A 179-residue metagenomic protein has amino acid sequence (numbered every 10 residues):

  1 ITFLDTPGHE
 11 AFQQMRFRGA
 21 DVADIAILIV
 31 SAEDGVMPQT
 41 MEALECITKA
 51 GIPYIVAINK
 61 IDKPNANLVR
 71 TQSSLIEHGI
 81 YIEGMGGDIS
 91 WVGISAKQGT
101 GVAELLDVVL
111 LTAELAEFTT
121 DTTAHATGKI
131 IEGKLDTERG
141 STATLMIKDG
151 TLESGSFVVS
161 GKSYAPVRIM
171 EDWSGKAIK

Functional and structural regions predicted by a protein language model:
I1-M15, A32: Switch II (G3) loop of P-loop NTPases
F3-D5, I27, I47, Y54 (+6 more regions): Residue-level signature of catalytic and energy-coupling elements of molecular machines, predominantly ATP/GTP-dependent
L4-P7, V30, A57-N59, I94 (+2 more regions): Generic beta-strand/beta-sheet core signal
E10-A11, D21-M41, T48-V69, T142: Conserved Switch II/interswitch segment of TRAFAC-class P-loop GTPases
F12-Q14, M37, E77-G87, L111-H125 (+2 more regions): Active-site phosphate-binding and catalytic loops of NTP-dependent enzymes
I47, D88-G93, T120-I147: Glycine/charge-rich, flexible interdomain linkers and switch-proximal surface loops that mediate coupling
K49, T137-K179: C-terminal effector/interaction modules appended to NTPase cores
D62-T123: Canonical P-loop GTPase G-domain recognition
